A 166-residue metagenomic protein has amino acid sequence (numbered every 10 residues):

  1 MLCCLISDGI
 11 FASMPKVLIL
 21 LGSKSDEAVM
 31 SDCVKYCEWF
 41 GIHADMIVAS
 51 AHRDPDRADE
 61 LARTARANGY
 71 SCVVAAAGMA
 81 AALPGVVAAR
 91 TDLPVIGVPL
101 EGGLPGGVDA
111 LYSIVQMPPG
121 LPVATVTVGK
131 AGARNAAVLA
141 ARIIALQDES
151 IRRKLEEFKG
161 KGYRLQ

Functional and structural regions predicted by a protein language model:
C3-C4: Cysteine-centered motifs
P15-R53: Glycine-rich phosphate/diphosphate-binding loop of Rossmann-like nucleotide-binding domains
S25, G107-Q166: C-terminal binding/interaction regions
D26-M30, D54-A58, A77-V86, P105-V108 (+1 more regions): Short glycine/serine/threonine-rich phosphate/pyrophosphate-binding segments that cradle anionic phosphate groups
V34, D59-A62, A89, G106-G120: Active-site-proximal loop->helix
M46-R66: N-terminal beta-loop-helix "entrance" segment that forms/cooperates in small-molecule cofactor or anionic ligand
L61-G103: Glycine-rich phosphate-binding loop
